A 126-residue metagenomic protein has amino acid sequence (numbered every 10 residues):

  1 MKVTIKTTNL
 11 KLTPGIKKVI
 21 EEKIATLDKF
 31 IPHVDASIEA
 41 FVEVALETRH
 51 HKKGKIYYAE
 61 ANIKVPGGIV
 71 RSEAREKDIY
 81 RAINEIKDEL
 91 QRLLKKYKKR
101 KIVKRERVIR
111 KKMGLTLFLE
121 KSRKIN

Functional and structural regions predicted by a protein language model:
M1-N126: N-terminal, polar/charged subdomain of small-to-medium soluble alpha/beta proteins
